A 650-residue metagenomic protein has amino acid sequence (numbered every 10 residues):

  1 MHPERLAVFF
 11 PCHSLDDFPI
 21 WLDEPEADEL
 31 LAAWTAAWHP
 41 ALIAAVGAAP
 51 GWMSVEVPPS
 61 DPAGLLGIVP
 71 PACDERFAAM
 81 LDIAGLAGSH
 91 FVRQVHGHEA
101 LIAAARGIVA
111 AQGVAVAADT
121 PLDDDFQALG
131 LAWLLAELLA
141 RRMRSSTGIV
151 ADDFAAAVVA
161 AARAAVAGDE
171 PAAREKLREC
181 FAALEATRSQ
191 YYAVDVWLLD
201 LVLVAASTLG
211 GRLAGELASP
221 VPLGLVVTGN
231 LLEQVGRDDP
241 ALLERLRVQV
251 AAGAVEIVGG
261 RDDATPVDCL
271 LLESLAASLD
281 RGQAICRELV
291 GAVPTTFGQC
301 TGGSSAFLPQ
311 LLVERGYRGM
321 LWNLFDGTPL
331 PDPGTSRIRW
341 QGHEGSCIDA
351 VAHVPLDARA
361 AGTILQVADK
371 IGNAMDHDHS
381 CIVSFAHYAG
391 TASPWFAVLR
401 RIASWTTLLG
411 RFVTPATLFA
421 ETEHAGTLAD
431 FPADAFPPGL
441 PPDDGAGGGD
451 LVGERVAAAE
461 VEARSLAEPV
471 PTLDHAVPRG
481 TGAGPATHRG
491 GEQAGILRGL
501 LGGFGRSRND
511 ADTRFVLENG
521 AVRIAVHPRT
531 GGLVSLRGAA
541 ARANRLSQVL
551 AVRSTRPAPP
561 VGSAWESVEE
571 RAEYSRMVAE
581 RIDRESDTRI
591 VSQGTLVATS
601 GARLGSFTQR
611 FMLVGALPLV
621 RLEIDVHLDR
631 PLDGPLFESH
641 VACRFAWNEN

Functional and structural regions predicted by a protein language model:
M1-G490, D587-N650: Catalytic-domain carbohydrate-binding cleft regions of carbohydrate-active enzymes
S465-P631, F637: Catalytic and substrate-binding regions of extracellular carbohydrate-active enzymes, especially polysaccharide lyases
